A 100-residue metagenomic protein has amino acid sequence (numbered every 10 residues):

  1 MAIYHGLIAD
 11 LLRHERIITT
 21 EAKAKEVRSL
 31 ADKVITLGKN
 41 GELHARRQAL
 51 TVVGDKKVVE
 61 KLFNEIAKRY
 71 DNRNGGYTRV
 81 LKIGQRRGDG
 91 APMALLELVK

Functional and structural regions predicted by a protein language model:
A2, G6-K100: Structured, basic alpha/beta domains of bacterial-type, RNA-associated proteins
